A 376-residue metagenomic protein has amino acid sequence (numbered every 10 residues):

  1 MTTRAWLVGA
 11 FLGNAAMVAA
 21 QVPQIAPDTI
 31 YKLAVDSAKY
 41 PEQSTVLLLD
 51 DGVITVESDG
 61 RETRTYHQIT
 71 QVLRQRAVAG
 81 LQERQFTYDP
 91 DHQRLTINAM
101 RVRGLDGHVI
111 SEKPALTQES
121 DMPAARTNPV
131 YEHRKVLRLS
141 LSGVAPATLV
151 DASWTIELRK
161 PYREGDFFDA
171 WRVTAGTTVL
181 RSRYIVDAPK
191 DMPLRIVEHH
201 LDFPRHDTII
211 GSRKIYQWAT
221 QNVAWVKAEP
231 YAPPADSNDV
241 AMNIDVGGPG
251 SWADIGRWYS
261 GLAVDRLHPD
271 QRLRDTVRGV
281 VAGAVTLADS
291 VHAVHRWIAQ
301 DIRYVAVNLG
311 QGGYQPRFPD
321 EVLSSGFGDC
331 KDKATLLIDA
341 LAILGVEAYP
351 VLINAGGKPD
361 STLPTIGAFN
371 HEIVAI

Functional and structural regions predicted by a protein language model:
L7-V8, V18: Cleavable N-terminal signal peptides
Q21-D28, A145, E157-F168, R172-G312: Secretory-pathway-linked proteins and extracytosolic
Q21-V186, Q217, R272-D275: Lumenal/extracellular ectodomains and adaptor appendage modules of the eukaryotic vesicle/secretory system
Q71, N98, R103-L105, S142 (+7 more regions): Generic beta-strand/beta-sheet core signal
K135-S140, A263, V277-V285, P319-G328: Second-shell loop/turn segments in exported
R272-D275, G310-D320, N354-K358: Short, conserved phosphate-binding/catalytic loop or strand-edge motifs used in phosphoryl-/nucleotidyl-transfer
K331-I376: Hydrophobic/aromatic-rich core segments of domains that either
